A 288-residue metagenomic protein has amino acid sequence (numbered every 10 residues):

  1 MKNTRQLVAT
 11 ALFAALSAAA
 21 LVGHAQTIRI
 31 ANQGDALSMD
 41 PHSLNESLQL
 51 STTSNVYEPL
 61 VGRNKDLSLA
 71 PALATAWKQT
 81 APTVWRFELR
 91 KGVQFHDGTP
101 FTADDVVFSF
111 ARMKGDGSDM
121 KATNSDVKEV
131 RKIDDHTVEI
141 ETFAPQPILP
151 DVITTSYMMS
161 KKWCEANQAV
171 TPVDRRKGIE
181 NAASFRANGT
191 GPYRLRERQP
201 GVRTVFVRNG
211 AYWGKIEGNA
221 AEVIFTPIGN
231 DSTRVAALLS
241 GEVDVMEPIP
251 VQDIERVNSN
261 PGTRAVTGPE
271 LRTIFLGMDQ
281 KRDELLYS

Functional and structural regions predicted by a protein language model:
Q26, N124-S125, E255-T267: Ligand-binding "clamshell"
A31-A81, A111, R186-T190: N-terminal lobe/hinge region of extracytoplasmic solute-binding protein
D35-L50, L73-A74, T99, L149-M159 (+3 more regions): A structural "hinge/loop" feature
S68, Y157-G218, E222: Gly/Pro-rich hinge or "lid" segments in bacterial periplasmic/extracellular proteins
T75-D119, I133, E139-E141, L149 (+2 more regions): Aromatic- and charge-enriched surface segment that lines or borders ligand/interaction sites
K78, A122-P172: Surface-exposed binding/hinge segments that line and control ligand-binding clefts or catalytic entry sites
A103-S109, D135-E139, G191-P192, N219-E222 (+1 more regions): Alpha-helical secondary-structure segments
G210-R256, R282-E284: Ligand-site clamp/hinge motif
